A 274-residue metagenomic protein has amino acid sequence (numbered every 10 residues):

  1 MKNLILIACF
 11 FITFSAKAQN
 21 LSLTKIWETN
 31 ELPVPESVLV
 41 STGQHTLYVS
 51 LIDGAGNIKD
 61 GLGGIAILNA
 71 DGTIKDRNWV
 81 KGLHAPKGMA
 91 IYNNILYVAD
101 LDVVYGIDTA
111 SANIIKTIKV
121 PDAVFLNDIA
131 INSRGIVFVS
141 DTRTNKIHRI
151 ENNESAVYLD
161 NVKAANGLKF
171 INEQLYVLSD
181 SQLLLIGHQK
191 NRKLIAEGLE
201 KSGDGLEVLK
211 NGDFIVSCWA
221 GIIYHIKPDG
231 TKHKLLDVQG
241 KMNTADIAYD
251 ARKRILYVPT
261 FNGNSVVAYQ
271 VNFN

Functional and structural regions predicted by a protein language model:
M1-L23: Bacterial Sec-dependent N-terminal signal peptides
S22-T29, T73-V80, N113-K119, E154-D160 (+2 more regions): A short beta-strand motif characteristic of beta-propeller blades
L32-Q44, G61-L62, V80-N94, P121-V137 (+6 more regions): Beta-rich, blade/repeat-based domains predominating in secreted/periplasmic proteins but also intracellular
S50, A99, S140, L178 (+2 more regions): Residue-level marker for isolated small/hydroxyl-bearing positions within beta-strands of beta-sheet-rich domains
S50-G72: Beta-propeller domains
D53-N57, V103, T144-N145, Q182-L184 (+1 more regions): Short glycine/acidic-enriched loop and turn motifs that connect beta-strands
L68-G72, D108-N113, I150-E154, G187-N191 (+2 more regions): Short loop/turn segments that connect beta-strands within beta-propeller blades
I95-I150: Hydrophobic alpha-helical segments and helix pairs
